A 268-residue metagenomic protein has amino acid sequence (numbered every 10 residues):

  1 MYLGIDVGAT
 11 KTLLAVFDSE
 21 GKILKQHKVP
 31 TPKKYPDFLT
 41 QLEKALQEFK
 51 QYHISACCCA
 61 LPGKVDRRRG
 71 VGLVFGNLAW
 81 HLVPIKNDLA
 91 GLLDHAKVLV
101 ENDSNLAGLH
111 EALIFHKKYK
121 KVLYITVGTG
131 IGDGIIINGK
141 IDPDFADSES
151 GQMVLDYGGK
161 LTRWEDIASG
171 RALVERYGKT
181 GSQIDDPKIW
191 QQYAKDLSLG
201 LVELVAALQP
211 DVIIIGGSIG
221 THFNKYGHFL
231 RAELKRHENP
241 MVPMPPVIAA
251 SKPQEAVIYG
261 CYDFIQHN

Functional and structural regions predicted by a protein language model:
M1-A56, D66-R69, L89-K97, A112-L123 (+2 more regions): ATP-binding/phosphotransfer module of carbohydrate and carboxylate kinases, centering on a glycine-rich
T12-V16, I131-I136: Short beta-strand scaffold segments in enzyme catalytic cores
P30-K33, W80, S148-G151: A short acidic/small-residue loop/turn micro-motif
C58-P62, L123-G130: Short beta-strand segments
L61, I137-N138: A cytosolic small-molecule/anion-sensing beta-strand core signal
G70-L82: A charged helix-plus-loop insertion that forms the helical arch/lid used to bind and gate nucleic-acid substrates
V98-D103: General beta-strand structural signal in soluble alpha/beta enzymes
L106-L113, G132-I135: Adenylate-forming
